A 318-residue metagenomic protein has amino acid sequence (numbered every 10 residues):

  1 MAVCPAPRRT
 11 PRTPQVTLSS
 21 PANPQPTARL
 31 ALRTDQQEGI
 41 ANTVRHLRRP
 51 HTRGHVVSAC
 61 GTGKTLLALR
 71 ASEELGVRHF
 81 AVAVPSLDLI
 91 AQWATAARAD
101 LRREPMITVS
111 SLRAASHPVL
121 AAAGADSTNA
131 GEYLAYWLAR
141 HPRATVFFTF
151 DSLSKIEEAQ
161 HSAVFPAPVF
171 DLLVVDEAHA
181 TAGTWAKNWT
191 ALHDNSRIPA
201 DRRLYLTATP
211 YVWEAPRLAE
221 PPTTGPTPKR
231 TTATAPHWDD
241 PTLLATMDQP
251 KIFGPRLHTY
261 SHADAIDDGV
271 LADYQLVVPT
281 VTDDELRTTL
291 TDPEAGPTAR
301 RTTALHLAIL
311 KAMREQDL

Functional and structural regions predicted by a protein language model:
T17-H55: Conserved pre-motif I regulatory segment
R49-S72: Walker A/P-loop
V57-G61, H179-T181, N195-P221, G225-W238 (+1 more regions): Conserved helicase ATPase motor motifs in RecA-like P-loop NTPase domains
R70, E74-L101, T108-R113, F150-S152: Conserved Walker A/P-loop ATP-binding site and its immediately adjacent core in helicase/helicase-like ATPase domains
T108-N129, T149-K155, A180-G183: Conserved helicase motor
G131-V169: Conserved helix/coil segment N-terminal to the catalytic DExD/H
F150-S152, A163-Y205, T209-V212: SF2 helicase catalytic motif II
P241-L318: Conserved interdomain linker/interface between the two RecA-like ATPase lobes of SF2 helicase motors
